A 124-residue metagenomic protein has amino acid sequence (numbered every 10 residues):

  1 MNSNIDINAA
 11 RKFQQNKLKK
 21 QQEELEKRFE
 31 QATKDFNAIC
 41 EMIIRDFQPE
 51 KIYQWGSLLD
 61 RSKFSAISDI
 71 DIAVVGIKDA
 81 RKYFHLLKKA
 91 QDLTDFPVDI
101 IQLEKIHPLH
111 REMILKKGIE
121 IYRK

Functional and structural regions predicted by a protein language model:
M1-Y53, D60-A66, V75-K124: Catalytic core of pol beta-like nucleotidyltransferases
